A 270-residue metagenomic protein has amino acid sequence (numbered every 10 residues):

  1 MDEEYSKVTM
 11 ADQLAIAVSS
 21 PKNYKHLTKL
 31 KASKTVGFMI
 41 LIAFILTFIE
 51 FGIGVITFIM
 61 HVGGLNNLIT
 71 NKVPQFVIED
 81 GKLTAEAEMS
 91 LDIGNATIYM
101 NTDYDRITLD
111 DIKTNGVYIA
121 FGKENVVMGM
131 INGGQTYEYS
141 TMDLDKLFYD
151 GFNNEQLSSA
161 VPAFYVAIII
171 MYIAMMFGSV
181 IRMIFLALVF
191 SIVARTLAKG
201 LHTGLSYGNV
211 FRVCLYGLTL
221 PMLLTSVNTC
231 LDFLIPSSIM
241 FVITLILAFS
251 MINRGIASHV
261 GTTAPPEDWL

Functional and structural regions predicted by a protein language model:
M1-M10, T262-L270: Low-complexity, intrinsically disordered extramembrane tails and loops of integral membrane proteins
D2-N66: Internal alpha-helical transmembrane segments
A11-V18, T196, G200-L201, E267-W269: Juxtamembrane inter-helical linkers in multi-pass membrane proteins
S33-G54, L109-T114, I119, A163-V180: Hydrophobic alpha-helical transmembrane segments
G52-I56, F76-G81, I246-H259: Short, highly charged low-complexity linear segments
H61-G64, L91, Y165, G255: Juxtamembrane/disordered regions of integral membrane proteins
G63-L157: Long, solvent-exposed extracytoplasmic domains/loops
F152-A264: Hydrophobic alpha-helical transmembrane segments and adjacent short intramembrane/lumenal linkers of inner/organellar
